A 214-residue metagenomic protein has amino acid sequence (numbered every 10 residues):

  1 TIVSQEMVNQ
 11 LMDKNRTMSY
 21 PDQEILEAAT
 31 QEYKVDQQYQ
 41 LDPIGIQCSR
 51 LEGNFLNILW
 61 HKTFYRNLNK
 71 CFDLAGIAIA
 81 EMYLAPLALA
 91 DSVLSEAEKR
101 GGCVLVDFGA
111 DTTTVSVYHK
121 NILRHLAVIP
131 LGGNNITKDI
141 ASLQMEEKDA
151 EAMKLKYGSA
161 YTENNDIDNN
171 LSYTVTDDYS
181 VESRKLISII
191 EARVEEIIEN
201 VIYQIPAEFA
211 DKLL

Functional and structural regions predicted by a protein language model:
T1-I2, I122-D139: Short glycine-rich, Thr/Ser-proximal phosphate-binding strand/loop in the N-terminal lobe of ATP-dependent enzymes
T1-V104, I122-R124, E146, G158-T176 (+2 more regions): Nucleotide/phosphate-binding catalytic cleft detector across ATP-hydrolyzing and phosphate-transferring enzymes
F72, D107, I140, V201: Residue-level signature of catalytic and energy-coupling elements of molecular machines, predominantly ATP/GTP-dependent
L105-T112, Y118-N121, P130-N134, L214: A short acidic Gly-Thr/Ser loop motif
A150-M153: Small-residue helix-packing motif on alpha-helices
R193-I202: A general structural motif
I202-L214: ATP-binding/phosphotransfer module of carbohydrate and carboxylate kinases, centering on a glycine-rich
